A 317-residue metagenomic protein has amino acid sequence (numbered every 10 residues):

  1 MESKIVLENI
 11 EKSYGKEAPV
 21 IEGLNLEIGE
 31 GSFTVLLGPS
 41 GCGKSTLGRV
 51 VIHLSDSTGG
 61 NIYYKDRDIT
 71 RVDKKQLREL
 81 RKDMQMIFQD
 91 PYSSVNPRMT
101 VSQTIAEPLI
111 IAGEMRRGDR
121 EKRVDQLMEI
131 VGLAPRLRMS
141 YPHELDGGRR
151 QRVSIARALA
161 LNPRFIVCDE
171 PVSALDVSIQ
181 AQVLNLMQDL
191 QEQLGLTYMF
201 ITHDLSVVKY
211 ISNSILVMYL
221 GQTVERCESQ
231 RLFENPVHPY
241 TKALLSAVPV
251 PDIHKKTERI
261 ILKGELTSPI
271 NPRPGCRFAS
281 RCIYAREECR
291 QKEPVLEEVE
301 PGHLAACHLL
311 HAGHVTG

Functional and structural regions predicted by a protein language model:
I52: Helix-to-loop junction immediately C-terminal to a conserved catalytic motif
G60-D68, L80: Conserved ABC transporter NBD signature motif
D68, D119-R136, L245-S246: Conserved ABC ATPase "signature" region
Y141-L145, R149: Conserved ABC ATPase signature
A160-R164: A short, proline-enriched helix->beta-strand linker immediately N-terminal to the Walker B motif in ABC-type P-loop
V167, P171, L175, I179-T257: P-loop NTP-binding/switch modules centered on Walker-like glycine-rich loops
R226-G317: Short catalytic/signature loops enriched in Gly
